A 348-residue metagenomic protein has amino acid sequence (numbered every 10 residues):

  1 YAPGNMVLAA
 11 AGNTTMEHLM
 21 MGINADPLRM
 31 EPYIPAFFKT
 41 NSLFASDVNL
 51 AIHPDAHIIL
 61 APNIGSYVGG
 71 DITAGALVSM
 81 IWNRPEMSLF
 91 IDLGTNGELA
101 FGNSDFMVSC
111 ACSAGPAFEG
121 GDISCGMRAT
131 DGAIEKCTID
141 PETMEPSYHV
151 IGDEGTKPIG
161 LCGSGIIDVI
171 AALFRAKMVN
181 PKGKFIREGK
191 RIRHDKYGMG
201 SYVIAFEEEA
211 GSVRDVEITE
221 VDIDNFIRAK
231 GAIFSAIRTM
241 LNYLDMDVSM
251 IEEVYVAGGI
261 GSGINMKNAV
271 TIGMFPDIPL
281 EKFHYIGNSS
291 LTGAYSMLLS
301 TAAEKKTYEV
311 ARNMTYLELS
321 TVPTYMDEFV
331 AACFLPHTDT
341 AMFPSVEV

Functional and structural regions predicted by a protein language model:
Y1, I72-G75, S79, I227-S249: Phosphate/ATP-binding catalytic cores across multiple sugar-kinase/actin-like superfamilies, primarily ASKHA
Y1-L8, N13-L89, I218-N225, T321-V348: Nucleotide/phosphate-binding catalytic cleft detector across ATP-hydrolyzing and phosphate-transferring enzymes
A2-N13, I170, S249-G258: Short glycine-rich phosphate-binding loop at a beta-alpha junction
T14-P27, G198, M246, G258-D277 (+1 more regions): Short glycine/threonine-rich loop-to-helix capping motif typified by GTGT followed within a few residues by an Asp-Pro
P27-S42, A74, M80-G165, N265-G287: Glycine-rich phosphate-binding loop of actin/hexokinase-like ATP-binding domains
L50, P62-V78, I227-G231, K282-E318: Glycine-rich phosphate-binding/hydrolytic loop that grips phosphoryl groups
N103-D105, C112, M246-A311: Catalytic phosphate/nucleotide-handling subdomain of diverse soluble enzymes
I167-A229: Gly/charged contiguous loops adjacent to phosphate- or pyrophosphate-bearing nucleotide/cofactor binding elements
